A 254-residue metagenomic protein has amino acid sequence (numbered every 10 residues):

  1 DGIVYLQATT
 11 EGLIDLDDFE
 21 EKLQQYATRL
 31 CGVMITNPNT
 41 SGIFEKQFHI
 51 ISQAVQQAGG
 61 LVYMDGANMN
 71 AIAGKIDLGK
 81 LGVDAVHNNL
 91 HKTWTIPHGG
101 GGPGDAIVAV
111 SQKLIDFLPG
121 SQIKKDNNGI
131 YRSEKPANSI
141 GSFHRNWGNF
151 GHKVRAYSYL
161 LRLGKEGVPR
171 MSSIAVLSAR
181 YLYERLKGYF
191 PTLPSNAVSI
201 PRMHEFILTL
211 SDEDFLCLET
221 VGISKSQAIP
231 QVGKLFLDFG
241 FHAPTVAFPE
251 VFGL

Functional and structural regions predicted by a protein language model:
D1-N127, G222: Conserved PLP-enzyme active-site core in the AAT-like
A8-T10, I35-S41, G66-N70, M171-I174 (+2 more regions): Conserved short loop/turn motifs at secondary-structure junctions
G12, N149-H152, K225: Generic alpha-helical segment signature
A58, Y189-F190, F239: Conserved dinucleotide-binding and phosphotransfer motif residues
N88-H204, T209-E213: Active-site C-terminal subdomain of aminotransferase-like
T192-L235, P249-L254: Conserved PLP-binding catalytic core of the aspartate aminotransferase-like
F236-P244: A common structural junction motif
